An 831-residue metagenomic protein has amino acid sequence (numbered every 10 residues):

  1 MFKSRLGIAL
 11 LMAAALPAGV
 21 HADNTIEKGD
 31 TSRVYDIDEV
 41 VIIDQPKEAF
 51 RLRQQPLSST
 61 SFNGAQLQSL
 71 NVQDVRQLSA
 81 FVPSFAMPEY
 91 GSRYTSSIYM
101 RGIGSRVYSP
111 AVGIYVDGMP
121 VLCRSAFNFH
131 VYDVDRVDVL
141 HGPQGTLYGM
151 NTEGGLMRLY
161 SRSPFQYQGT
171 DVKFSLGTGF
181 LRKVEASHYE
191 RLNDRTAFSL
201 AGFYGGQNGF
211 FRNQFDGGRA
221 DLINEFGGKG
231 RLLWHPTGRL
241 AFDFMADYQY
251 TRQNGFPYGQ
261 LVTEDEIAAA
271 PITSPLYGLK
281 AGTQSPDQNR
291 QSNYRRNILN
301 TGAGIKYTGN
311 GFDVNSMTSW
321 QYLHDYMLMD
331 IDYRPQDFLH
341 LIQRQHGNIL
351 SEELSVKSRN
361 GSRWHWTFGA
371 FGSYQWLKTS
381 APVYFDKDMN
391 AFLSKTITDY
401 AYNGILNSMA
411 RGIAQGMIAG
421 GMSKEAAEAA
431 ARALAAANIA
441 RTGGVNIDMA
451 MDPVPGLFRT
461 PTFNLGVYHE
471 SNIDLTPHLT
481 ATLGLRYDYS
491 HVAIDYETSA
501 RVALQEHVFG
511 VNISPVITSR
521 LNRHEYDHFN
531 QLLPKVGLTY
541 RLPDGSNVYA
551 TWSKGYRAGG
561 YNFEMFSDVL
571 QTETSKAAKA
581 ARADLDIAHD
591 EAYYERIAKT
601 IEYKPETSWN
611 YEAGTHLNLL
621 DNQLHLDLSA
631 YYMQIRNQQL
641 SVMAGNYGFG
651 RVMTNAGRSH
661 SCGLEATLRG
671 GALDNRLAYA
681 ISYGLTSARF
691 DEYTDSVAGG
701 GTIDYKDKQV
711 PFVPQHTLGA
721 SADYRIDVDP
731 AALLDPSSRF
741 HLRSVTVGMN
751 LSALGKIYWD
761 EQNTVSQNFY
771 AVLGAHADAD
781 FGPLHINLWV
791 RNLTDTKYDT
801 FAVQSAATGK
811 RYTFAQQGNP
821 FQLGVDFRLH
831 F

Functional and structural regions predicted by a protein language model:
G29, V34-Q68, T95-S97, F165: N-terminal periplasmic "start-of-domain" segments of outer-membrane beta-barrel proteins
S59, R76-M119: Extracytoplasmic beta-strand/coil segments of soluble accessory domains associated with Gram-negative outer-membrane
S96, P110, C123, Y132-D135 (+7 more regions): Outer-membrane beta-barrel translocator/receptor signature
Q166-Y167, S175, R191-Q288, L323-F338 (+5 more regions): Periplasmic-side early beta-strands and strand-to-turn transitions of outer-membrane beta-barrels
F211-G218, F256-S285, D332-L339, P382-P455 (+5 more regions): Solvent-exposed loop segments that connect transmembrane elements
G304-S319, L323-M329, N547-Y549, E564 (+4 more regions): Membrane-embedded beta-barrel scaffold of Gram-negative outer-membrane proteins
K357, T367, F371-S373, P477 (+4 more regions): Gram-negative outer-membrane beta-barrel transporters
L377, Y556, R676, F740 (+2 more regions): C-terminal beta-signal and adjacent terminal beta-strands/loops of Gram-negative outer-membrane beta-barrel proteins
